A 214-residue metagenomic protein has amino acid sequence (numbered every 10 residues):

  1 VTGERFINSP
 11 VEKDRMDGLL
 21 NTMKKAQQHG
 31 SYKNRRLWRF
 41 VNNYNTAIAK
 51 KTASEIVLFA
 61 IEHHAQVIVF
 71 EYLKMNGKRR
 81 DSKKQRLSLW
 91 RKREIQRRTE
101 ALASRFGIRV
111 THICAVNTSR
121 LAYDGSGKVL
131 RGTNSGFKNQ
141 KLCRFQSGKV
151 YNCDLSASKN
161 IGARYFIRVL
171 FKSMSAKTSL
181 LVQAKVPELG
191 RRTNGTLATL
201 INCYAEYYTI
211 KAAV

Functional and structural regions predicted by a protein language model:
V1-V214: Positively charged, helix-rich recognition surfaces that bind polyanionic ligands
